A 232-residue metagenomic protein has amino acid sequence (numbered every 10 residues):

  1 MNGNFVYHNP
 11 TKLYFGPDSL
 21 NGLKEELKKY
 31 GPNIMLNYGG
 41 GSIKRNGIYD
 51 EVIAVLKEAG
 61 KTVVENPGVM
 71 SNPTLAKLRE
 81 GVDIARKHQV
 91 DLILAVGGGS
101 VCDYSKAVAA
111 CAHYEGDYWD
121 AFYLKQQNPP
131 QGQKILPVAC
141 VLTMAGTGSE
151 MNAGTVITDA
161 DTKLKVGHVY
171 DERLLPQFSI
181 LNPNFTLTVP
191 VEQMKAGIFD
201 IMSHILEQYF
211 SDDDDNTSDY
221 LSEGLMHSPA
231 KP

Functional and structural regions predicted by a protein language model:
M1-L92: ATP/NTP phosphate-donor binding region
N21-G22, I43-K44, A145-G148, T186-T188 (+1 more regions): Short, acidic Gly/Pro/Ser/Thr-rich loop/turn segments
K24, D50-I53, V64, R79-V82 (+3 more regions): Predominant activation on well-ordered alpha-helical scaffold segments within soluble catalytic domains
L27, G31, L56, G60 (+5 more regions): Structural signal for hydrophobic packing residues in well-ordered secondary-structure cores of soluble enzyme domains
K44-R45, P73, Y104, S149 (+1 more regions): Secondary-structure boundary/capping motif
A76-L181: Glycine/threonine-rich beta-strand-loop-alpha-helix active-site module that forms ligand/phosphate-binding
G154-P232: Carboxylate- and glycine-rich phosphate/diphosphate-binding segment that chelates Mg2+/Mn2+
